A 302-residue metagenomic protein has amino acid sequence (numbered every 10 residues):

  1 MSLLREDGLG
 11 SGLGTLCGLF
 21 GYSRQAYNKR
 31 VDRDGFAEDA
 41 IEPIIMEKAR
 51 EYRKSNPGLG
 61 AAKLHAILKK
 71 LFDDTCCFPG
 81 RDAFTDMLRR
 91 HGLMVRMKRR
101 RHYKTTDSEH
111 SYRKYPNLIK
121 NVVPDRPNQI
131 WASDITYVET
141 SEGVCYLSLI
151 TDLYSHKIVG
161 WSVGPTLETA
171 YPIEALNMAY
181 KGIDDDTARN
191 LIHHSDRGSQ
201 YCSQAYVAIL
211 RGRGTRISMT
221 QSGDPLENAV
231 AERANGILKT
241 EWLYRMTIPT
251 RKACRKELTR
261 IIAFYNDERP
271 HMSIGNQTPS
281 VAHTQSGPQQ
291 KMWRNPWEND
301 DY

Functional and structural regions predicted by a protein language model:
M1-G10, M46-K54: Short, amphipathic alpha-helical "recognition" segments used to contact nucleic acids or chromatin
G10-G12, L59, P79, P249: Residue-level signal for the short linker/turn that defines the boundary of a DNA-recognition helix
L16-C17, Y27, A49, L64 (+15 more regions): Mobile genetic element proteins and their domesticated derivatives, centered on retroelements and DNA transposons
C17, R24-P127, D224, T278-Q290: Basic, flexible linker segments flanking DNA-binding modules in nucleic acid-interacting mobile-element proteins
F36, A40, T105-T106, S195-R197 (+4 more regions): RNase H-like two-metal-ion nuclease catalytic core shared by retroviral integrases and related mobile-element nucleases
F78, D82-L149, E174-M178, G182-I183 (+2 more regions): Mobile-element integrase/transposase regions, centering on the N-terminal DNA-binding/Zn-coordinating module
D152-L153, V163-E168: A short acidic/small-residue loop/turn micro-motif
Q204, R211-T215, I237-Y302: C-terminal domain-tail junction helix/linker
